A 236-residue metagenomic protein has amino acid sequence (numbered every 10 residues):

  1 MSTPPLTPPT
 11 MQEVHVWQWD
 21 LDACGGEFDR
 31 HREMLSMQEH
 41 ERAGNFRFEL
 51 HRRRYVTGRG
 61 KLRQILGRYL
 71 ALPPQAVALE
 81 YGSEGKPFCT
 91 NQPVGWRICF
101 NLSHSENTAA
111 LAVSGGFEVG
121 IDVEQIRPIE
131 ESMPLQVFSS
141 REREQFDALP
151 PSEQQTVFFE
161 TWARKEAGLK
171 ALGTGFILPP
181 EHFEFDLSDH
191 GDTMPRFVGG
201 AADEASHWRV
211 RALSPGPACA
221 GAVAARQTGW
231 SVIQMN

Functional and structural regions predicted by a protein language model:
M1-N236: Core catalytic alpha/beta fold that binds nucleotide/phospho-ligands
